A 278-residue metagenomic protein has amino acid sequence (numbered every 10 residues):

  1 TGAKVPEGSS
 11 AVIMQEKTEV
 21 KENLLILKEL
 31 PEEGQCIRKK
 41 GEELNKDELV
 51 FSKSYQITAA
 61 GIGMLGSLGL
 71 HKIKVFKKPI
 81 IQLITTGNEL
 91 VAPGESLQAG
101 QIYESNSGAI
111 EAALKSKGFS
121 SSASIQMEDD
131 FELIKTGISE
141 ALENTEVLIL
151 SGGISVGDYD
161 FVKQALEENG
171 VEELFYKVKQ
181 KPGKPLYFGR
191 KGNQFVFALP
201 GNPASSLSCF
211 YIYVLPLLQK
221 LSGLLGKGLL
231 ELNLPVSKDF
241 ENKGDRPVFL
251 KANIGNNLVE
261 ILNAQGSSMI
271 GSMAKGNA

Functional and structural regions predicted by a protein language model:
T1-I125: Short, glycine/charged-enriched hinge/interface segments at domain edges or termini
E19, G228-A278: C-terminal terminal segments
V20-N23, K53, G192, I254-L258: Short acidic-glycine loop/turn motifs at beta-strand connectors
P31-L44, Y55-I62, K77, G100-G108 (+6 more regions): Electropositive phosphate-/nucleotide-binding environments in soluble metabolic enzymes
Q35-I37, G66-K72, K184, S222 (+2 more regions): Glycine-rich, charged/polar anion/phosphate-binding loops that engage phosphate groups from diverse ligands
H71-L199, P203-S208: Helix-rich terminal scaffold detector
F210-E231: A charged, well-structured terminal subsegment
